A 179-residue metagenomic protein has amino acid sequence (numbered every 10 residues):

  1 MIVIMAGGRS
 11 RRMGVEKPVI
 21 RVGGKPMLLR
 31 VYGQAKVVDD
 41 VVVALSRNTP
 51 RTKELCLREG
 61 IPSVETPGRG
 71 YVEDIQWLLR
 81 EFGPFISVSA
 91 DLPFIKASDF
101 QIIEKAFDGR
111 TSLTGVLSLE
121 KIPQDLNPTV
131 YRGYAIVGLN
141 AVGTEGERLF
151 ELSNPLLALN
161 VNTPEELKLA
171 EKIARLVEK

Functional and structural regions predicted by a protein language model:
M1-V15: N-terminal nucleotide-binding beta1-loop-alpha1 segment
I2-I4, V43, S87, T114-G115: Structural beta-sheet core signal
G7, G23-P26: Alpha-helical hinge/cap motifs
E16-G23: Short alpha-helical oligomerization interface
I20, P62-V64, L159: Structural signal for short hydrophobic segments within the conserved structured cores of catalytic domains across
M27-S87, A97-S98, Y134: Conserved N-terminal catalytic core of the sugar/cofactor nucleotidyltransferase
S89-P93: The conserved acidic donor/metal-binding loop of glycosyltransferases
F94-K172, K179: Conserved core of the sugar-phosphate nucleotidyltransferase
